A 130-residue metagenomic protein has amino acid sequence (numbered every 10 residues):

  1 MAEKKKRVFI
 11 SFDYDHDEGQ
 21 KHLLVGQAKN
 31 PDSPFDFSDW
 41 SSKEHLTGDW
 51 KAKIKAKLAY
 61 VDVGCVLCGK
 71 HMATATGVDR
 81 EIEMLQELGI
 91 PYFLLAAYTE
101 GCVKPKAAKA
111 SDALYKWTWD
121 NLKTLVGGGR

Functional and structural regions predicted by a protein language model:
M1-Y60, L88-I90, G129-R130: Conserved N-terminal substructure of TIR/SEFIR domains
F12, C68, A96: Short beta-strand/turn micro-motifs composed of small residues that flank or help shape donor/cofactor-binding pockets
G48-K51, D79, W119: Structural motif corresponding to alpha-helix initiation and N-cap regions
G64-V66: Inter-motif core of Ras-like GTPase G domains
K70-L88: Conserved TIR/SEFIR loop-to-helix hotspot centered on a Trp-containing motif with a nearby acidic residue
H71, Y92-C102: Short beta-alpha junction loops
E100-L114: Glycine-rich, charge-decorated loop segments at or immediately adjacent to ligand/cofactor-binding or catalytic sites
L114-R130: C-terminal helix of von Willebrand factor
